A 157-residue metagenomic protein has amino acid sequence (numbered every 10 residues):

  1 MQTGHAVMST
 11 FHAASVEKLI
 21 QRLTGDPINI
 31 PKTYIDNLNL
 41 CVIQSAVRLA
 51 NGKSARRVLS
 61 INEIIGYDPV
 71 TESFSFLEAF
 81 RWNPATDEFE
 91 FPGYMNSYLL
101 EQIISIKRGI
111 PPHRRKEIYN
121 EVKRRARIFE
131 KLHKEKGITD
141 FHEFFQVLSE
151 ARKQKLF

Functional and structural regions predicted by a protein language model:
M1-A46, A50: Conserved P-loop NTPase nucleotide-binding/switch module
K18, I35, D87-F89, N96 (+3 more regions): Residue-level detector of solvent-exposed, low-hydrophobicity positions
K32-T33, N37, A50, A55 (+1 more regions): A hydrophobic alpha-helix/topogenic segment detector that preferentially activates on transmembrane helices
L40-E130: Conserved P-loop NTPase
H113, E117-F157: Terminal-proximal interaction/regulatory segments of ATP-powered molecular machines
